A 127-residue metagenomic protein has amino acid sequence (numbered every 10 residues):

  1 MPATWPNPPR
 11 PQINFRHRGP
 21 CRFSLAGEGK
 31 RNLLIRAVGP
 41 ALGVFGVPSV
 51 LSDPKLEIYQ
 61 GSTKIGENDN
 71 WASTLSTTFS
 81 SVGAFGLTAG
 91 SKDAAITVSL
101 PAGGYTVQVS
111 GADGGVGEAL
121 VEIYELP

Functional and structural regions predicted by a protein language model:
M1-P127: A sequence-level detector for low-complexity, Ser/Thr- and acidic-rich stretches
